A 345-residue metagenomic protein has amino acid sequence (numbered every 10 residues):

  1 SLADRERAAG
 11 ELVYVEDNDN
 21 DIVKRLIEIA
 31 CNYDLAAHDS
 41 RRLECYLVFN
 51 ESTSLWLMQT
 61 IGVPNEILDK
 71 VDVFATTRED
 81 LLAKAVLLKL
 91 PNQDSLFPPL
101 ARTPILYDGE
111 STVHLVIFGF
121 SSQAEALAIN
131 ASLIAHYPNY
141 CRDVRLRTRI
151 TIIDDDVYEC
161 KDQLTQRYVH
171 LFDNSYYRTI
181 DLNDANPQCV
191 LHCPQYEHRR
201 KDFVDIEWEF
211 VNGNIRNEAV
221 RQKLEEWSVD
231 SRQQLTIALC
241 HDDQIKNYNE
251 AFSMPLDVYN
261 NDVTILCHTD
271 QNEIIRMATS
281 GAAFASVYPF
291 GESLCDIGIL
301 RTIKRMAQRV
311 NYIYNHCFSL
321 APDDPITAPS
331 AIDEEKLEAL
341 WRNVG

Functional and structural regions predicted by a protein language model:
S1-G345: Cytosolic regulatory regions of ion transport systems
